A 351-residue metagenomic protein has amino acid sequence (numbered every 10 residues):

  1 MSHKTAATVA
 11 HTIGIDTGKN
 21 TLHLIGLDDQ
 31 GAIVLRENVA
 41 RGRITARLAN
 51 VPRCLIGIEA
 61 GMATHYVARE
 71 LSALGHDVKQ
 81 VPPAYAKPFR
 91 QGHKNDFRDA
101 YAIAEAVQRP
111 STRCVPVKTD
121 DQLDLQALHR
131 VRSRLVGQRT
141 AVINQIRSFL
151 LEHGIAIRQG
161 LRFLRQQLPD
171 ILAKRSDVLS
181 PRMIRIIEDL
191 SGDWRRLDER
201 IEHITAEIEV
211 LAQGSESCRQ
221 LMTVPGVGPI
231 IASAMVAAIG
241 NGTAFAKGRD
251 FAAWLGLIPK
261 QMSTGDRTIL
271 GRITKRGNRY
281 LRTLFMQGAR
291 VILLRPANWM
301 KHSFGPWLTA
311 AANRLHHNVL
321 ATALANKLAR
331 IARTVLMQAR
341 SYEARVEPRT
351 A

Functional and structural regions predicted by a protein language model:
M1-A10, H153, S341-Y342, A351: Charged, often Cys/His-bearing segments associated with DNA-binding zinc-finger transcription factors
M1-K79, A86-P88: Glycine/alanine-rich phosphate-binding loops at beta-alpha junctions
S2-A10, E202-V227, M235-N241: Extended, structured, electrostatic nucleic-acid-contact surfaces
K79-A127, L168-D170, R267-R276, Y280 (+1 more regions): Short alpha-helix plus adjacent loop in nuclease-associated cores
F89, N95, Q220-T223, P229-H317: Phosphate-backbone recognition surface of nucleic-acid-processing proteins
R130-Q220: Glycine-rich, often acidic, oxyanion-interacting loops/wings at catalytic, nucleic-acid, or phospho-protein interfaces
D266, P306-A351: Low-complexity, acidic/Ser/Thr- and charged residue-rich accessory regions of DNA metabolism proteins
